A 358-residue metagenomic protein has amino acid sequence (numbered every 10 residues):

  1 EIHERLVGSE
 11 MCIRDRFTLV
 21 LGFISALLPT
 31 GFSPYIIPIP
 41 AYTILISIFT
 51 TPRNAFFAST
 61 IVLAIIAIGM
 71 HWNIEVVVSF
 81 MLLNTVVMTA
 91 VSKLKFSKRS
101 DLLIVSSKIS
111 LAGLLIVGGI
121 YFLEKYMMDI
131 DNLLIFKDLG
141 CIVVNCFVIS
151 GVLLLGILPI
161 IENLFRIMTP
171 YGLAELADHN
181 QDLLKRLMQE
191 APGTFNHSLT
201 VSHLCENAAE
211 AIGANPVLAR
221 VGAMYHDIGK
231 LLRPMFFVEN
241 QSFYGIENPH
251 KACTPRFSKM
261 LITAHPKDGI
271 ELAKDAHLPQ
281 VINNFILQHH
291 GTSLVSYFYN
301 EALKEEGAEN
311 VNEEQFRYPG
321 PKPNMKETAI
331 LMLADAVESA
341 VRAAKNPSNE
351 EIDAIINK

Functional and structural regions predicted by a protein language model:
E1-G8, I13: Single conserved hydrophobic/aromatic residue that forms the stacking wall/gate of nucleotide- or nucleobase-binding
G31, L63-A90: Interfacial aromatic-anchored transmembrane helix boundaries in multi-pass membrane proteins
I39-A55, L63-I66, V86-V91: Generic transmembrane alpha-helix motif of multi-pass integral membrane proteins
L63-H71, V105-I130: Hydrophobic transmembrane alpha-helices
K93-L115, I135, L139, V143-V144: Internal alpha-helical transmembrane segments of multi-pass membrane proteins
G113-I116, K137-N163: Alpha-helical membrane-embedded segments
D129-I135, L139, E162-N196: Membrane-proximal helical linkers
D182-N346: Divalent metal-dependent catalytic cores for phosphoryl transfer on phosphate-bearing substrates
